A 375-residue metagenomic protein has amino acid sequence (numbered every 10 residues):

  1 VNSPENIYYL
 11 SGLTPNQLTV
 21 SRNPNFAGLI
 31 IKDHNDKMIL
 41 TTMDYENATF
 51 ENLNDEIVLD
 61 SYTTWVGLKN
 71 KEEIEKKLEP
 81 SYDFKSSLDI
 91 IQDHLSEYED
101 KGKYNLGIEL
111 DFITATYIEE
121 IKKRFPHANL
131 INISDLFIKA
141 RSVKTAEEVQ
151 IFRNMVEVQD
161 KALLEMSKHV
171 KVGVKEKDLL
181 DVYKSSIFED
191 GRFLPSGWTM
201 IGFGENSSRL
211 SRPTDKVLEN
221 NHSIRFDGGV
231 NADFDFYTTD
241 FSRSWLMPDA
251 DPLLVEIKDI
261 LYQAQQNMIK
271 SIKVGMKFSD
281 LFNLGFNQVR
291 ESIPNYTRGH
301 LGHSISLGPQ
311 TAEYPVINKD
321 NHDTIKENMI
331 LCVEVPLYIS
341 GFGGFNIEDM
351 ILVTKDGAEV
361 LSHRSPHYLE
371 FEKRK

Functional and structural regions predicted by a protein language model:
V1-K375: Active-site neighborhoods and metal-handling regions in enzymes and metal-associated proteins
